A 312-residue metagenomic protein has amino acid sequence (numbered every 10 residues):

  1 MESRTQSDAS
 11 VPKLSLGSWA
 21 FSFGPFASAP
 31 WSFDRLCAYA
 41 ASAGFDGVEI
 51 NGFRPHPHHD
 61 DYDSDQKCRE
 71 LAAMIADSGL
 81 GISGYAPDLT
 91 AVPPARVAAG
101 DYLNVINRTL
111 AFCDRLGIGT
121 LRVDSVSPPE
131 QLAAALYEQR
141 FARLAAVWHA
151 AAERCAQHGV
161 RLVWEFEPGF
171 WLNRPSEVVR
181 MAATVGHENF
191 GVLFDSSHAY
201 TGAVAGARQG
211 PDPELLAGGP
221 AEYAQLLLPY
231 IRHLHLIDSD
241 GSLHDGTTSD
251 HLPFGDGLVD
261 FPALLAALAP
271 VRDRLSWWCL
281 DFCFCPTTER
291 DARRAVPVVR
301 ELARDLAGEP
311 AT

Functional and structural regions predicted by a protein language model:
M1-I118, H149, H187, G191 (+2 more regions): N-terminal pre-domain/capping segments
R4, R35, M74-D77, P93-F194 (+1 more regions): Active-site acidic/histidine proton-transfer and metal-coordination neighborhood in alpha/beta enzyme cores
W19-G24, N51-F53, P87-T90, V126-P128 (+5 more regions): Active-site beta-loop-alpha junctions enriched in small/polar residues
F23-P25, H56-H59, A91-R96, P129-A135 (+2 more regions): A short acidic, helix-capping loop that chelates divalent metal ions and anchors anionic groups
S28-R35, H59-E70, V97-V105, A135-A146 (+5 more regions): Alpha-helix N-cap and loop-to-helix initiation/capping positions
V48, W148-P253, L258: Acidic/histidine-rich catalytic cores of soluble enzymes
V48-G52, I82-P87, G119-V126, L162-E165 (+1 more regions): Short beta-strand segments at enzyme active-site cores
G257, P262-L264, A269-P270, S276-L280: H/E-rich (His + Asp/Glu) clusters that bind or coordinate divalent metals
